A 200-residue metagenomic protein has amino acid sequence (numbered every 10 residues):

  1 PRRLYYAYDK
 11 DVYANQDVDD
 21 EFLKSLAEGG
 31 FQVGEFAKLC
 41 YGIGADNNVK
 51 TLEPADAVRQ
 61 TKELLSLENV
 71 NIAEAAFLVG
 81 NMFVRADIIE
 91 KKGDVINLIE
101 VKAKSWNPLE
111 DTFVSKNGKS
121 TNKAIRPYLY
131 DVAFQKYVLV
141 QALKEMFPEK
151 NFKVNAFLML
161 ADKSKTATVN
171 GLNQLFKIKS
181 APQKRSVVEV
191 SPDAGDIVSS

Functional and structural regions predicted by a protein language model:
P1-I96, T168: Metal-dependent nuclease catalytic cores that hydrolyze phosphodiester bonds in DNA/RNA, characterized by
S66-S200: Mg2+/Mn2+-dependent nuclease catalytic core
